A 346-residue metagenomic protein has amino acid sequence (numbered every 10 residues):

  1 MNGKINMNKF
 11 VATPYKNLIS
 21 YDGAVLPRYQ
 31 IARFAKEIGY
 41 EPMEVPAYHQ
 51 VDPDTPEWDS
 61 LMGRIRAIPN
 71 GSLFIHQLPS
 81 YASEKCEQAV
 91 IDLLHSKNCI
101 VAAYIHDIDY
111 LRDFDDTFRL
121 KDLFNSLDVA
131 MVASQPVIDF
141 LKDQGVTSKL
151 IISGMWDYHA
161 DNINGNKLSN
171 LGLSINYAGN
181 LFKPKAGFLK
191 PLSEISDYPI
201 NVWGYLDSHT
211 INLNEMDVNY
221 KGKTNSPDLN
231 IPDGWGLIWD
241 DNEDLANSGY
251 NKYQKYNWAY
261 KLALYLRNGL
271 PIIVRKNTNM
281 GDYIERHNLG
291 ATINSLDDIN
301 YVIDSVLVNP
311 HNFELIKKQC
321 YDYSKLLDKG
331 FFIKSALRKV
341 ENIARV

Functional and structural regions predicted by a protein language model:
M1-Y48, L192-P199: N-terminal subdomain of nucleotide-sugar transferases
P27, V132-S134, R275-K276: Replace "coordinates the UDP/GDP/TDP-sugar" with "coordinates nucleotide-activated sugar donors
V45-F140: Extended catalytic core of nucleotide-activated donor transferases of GT-like folds
D128-F140, V146-N162: Donor nucleotide-sugar binding/catalytic pocket of nucleotide-sugar-dependent glycosyltransferases
Y158-L229: Conserved catalytic-core segment of nucleotide-activated headgroup transferases in glycan assembly
L229-N268, V274-D282: Nucleotide-sugar-dependent
H287-I293: A short acidic/histidine/glycine-rich donor-binding loop in glycosyltransferase catalytic cores
N294-Y301, L307-R345: A charged, aromatic-enriched C-terminal amphipathic alpha-helix characteristic of glycosyltransferases across folds
